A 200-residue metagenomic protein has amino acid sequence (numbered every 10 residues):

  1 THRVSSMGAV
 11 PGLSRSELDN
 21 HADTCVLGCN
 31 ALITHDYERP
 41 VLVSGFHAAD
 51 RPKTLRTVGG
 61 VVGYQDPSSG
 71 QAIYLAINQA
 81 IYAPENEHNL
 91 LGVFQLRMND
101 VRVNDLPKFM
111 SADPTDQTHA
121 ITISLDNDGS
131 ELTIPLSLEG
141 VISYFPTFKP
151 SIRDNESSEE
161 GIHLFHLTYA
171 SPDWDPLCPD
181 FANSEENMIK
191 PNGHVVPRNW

Functional and structural regions predicted by a protein language model:
T1-H2, W200: Accessible peptide chain termini
H2-H47, N78-G92: Aspartyl protease active-site motif detector
C25, H35-P40, P52-W200: Aspartic protease core domain of the pepsin/retropepsin superfamily
